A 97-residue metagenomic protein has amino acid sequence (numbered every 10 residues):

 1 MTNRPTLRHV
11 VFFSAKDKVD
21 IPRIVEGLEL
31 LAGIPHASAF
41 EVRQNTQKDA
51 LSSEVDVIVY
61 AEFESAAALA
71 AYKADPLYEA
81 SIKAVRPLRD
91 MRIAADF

Functional and structural regions predicted by a protein language model:
M1-V57, E64-A74, F97: Short S/T/G/P-rich N-terminal loop/turn motif that feeds into the first structured element of a domain
L31-H36, L77-K83, L88-R89: A common structural junction motif
E62-F63, L88: Conserved catalytic core of Hanks-type protein kinase domains
